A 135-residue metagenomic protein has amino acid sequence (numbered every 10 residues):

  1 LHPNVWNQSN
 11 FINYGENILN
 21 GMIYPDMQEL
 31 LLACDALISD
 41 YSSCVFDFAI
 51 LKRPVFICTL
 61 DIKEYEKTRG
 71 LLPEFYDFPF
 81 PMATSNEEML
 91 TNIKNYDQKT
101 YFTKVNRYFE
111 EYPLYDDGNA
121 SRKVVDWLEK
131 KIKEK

Functional and structural regions predicted by a protein language model:
L1, S39, T59: Short beta-strand/turn micro-motifs composed of small residues that flank or help shape donor/cofactor-binding pockets
L1-G21: Catalytic donor nucleotide-activated moiety binding site of glycosyltransferases and closely related
N10-N17, S43-P113: Catalytic binding pocket for nucleotide-activated donors in carbohydrate/polymer assembly enzymes
P25-A33: Short acidic alpha-helix that forms the nucleotide-activated donor recognition element in Leloir-type transferases
P25-D26, T84-E87, N119: Short beta->alpha linker loops
E29, E87-T91, K123: An acidic, carboxylate-rich microenvironment
L32-S42: Acidic donor-binding loop of glycosyltransferase active sites
D117-K135: C-terminal alpha-helical cap of glycosyltransferases
